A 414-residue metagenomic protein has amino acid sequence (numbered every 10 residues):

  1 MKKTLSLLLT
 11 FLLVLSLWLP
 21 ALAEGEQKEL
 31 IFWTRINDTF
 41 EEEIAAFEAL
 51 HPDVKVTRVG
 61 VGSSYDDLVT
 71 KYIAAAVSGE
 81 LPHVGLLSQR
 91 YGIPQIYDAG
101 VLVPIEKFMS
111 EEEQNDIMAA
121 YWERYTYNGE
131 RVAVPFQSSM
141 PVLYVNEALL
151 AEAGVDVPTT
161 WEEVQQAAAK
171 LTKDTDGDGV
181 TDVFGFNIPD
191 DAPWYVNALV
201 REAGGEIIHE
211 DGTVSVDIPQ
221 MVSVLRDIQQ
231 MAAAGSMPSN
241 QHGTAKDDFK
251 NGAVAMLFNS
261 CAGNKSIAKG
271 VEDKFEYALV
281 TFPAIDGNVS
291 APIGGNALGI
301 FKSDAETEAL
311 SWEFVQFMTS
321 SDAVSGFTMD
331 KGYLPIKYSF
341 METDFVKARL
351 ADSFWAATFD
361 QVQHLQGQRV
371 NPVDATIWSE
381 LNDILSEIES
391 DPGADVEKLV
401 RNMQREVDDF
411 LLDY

Functional and structural regions predicted by a protein language model:
M1-L30, A49, R401, R405-Y414: Short, low-complexity disordered leader/linker segments with a strong preference for bacterial N-terminal type II
E26-I36, V54-V59, H83-V84, V132 (+1 more regions): Short, well-ordered beta-strand elements
E29-I44, V61-Y65, S139, D191 (+1 more regions): Extracytoplasmic "Venus flytrap"
A46-I117, R124-T126, A148-T159, A253-M256 (+3 more regions): Extracytoplasmic "Venus flytrap"/periplasmic binding protein-like
A49-L50, K55-T57, S78, E152-A153 (+3 more regions): Extracytoplasmic/periplasmic substrate-recognition and gating elements
S88-P141, D156, Q165, T181-I188 (+5 more regions): Hinge/lid segment of periplasmic solute-binding proteins
W122-E123, D273, Y277-V280, M329-D383 (+1 more regions): Long, aromatic- and glycine/proline-rich binding clefts that accommodate carbohydrate-like moieties
A167-K170, D211-S239, F282: Glycine-centered hinge/linker elements that transmit conformational signals in sensory and ligand-binding systems
